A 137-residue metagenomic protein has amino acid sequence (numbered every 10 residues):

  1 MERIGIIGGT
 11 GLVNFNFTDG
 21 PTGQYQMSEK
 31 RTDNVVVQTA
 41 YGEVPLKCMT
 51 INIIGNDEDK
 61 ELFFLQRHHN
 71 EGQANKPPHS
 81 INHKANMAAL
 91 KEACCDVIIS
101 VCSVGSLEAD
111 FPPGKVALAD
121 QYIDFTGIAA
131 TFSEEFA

Functional and structural regions predicted by a protein language model:
M1-A137: Metabolite-binding pocket within alpha/beta catalytic cores that recognizes anionic/polar moieties
